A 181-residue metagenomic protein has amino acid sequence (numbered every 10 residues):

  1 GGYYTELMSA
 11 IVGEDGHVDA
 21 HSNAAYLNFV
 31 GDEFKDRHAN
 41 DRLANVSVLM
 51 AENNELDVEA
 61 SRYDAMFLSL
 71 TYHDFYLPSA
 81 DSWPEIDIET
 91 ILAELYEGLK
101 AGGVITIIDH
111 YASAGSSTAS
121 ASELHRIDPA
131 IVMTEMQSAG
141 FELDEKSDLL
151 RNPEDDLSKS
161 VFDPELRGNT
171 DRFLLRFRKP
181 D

Functional and structural regions predicted by a protein language model:
G1-L56: Class I SAM-dependent methyltransferase SAM/SAH-binding core
S9-A10, S82-A101: A short glycine-rich, Lys/Arg-flanked "PGG" loop and its adjoining helix->strand segment in the class I
E14-G16, L99-I105: Short glycine-dipeptide loop
L43, L56-L70: A short acidic, Gly/Pro-enriched loop at the edge of an enzyme's catalytic core that lines a small-molecule cofactor
D74-P78: A short His-aromatic
S117-D144: Conserved Class I S-adenosyl-L-methionine
A139, E154-D181: Core SAM-dependent methyltransferase catalytic element
